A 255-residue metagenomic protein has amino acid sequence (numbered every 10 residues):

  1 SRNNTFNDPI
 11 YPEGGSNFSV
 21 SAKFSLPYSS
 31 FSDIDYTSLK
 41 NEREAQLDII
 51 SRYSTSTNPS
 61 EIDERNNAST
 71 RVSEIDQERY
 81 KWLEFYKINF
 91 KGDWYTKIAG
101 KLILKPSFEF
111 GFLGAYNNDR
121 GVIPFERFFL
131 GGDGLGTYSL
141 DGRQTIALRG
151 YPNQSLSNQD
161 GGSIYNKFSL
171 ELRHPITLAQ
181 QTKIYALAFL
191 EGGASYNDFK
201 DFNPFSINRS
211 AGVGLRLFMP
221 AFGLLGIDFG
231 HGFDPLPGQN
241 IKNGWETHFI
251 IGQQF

Functional and structural regions predicted by a protein language model:
S1-I176, A188-F189, Y196-D198, Q239 (+1 more regions): C-terminal outer-membrane beta-barrel translocator/porin domains of Gram-negative envelope proteins and their
R149, G193-S210: Outer-membrane beta-barrel transmembrane domain signature
R173, S210-R216: Short glycine-rich, acidic/polar surface loops and turns
T177, G193-S195, F222, G232-L236: Short Gly/Pro-enriched loop/turn and capping motifs at secondary-structure junctions
T182-A188, F199, N203: Generic long, charged, amphipathic alpha-helical segments
Y185-F189, G223-G230: Conserved active-site loop/cleft motifs that coordinate metal ions or position small ligands
L217, N243-F255: Outer-membrane beta-barrel "beta-signal"
L225, H231-W245: Outer-membrane beta-barrel translocator/channel fold
